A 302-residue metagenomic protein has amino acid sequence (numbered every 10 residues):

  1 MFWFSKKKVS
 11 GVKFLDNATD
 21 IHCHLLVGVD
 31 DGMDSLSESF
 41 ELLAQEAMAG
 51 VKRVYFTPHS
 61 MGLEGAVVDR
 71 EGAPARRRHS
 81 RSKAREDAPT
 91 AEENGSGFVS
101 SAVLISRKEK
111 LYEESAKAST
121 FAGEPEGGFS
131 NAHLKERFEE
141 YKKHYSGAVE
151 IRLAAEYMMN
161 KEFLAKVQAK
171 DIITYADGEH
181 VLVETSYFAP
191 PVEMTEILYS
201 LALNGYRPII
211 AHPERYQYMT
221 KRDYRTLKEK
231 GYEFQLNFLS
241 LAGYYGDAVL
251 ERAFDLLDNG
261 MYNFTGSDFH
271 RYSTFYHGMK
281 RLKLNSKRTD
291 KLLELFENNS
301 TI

Functional and structural regions predicted by a protein language model:
M1-V29: Replace "His-x-His-based motif
H22-G28, H59, H212, H270: Histidine-centered divalent metal-coordination motifs
L26-G62: Metal-associated gating/positioning segment near the N- to mid-region
A47, A202, K228, L257-D258: Non-catalytic positions within long, well-ordered alpha-helices that form the structural scaffold/packing of enzyme
A66-R77, R81, E86, E92-G95 (+1 more regions): Extended substrate/RNA-proximal surfaces in nucleic-acid metabolism proteins
T90-E93, M279-I302: Mid-to-C-terminal alpha-helical segments outside catalytic/metal-binding sites
Y232-G243: His/Asp/Glu-enriched short active-site or ligand-binding loop at hydrolase and phosphoryl-transfer sites
Y262-H277: Short acidic/histidine-rich active-site segments
